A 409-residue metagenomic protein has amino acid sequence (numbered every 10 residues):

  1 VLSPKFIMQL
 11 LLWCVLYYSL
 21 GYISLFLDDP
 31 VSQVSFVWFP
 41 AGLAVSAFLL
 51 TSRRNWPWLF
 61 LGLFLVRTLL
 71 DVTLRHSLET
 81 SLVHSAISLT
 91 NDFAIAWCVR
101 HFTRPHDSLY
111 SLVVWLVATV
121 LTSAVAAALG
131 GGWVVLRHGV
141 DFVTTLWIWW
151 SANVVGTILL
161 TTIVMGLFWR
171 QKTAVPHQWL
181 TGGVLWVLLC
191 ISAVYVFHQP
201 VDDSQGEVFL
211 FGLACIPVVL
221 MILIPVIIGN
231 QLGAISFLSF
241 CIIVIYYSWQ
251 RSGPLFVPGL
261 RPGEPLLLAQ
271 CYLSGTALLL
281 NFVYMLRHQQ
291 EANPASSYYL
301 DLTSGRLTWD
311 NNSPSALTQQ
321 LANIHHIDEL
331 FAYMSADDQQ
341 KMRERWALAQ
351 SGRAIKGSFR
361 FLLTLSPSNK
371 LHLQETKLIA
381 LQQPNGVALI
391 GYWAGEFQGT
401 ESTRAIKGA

Functional and structural regions predicted by a protein language model:
L2-F36, A44-G139, T161-L213, M221-N230 (+2 more regions): Short helix-perturbing small/polar motifs within transmembrane alpha-helices
G62-V66, I87, A152, S239-V244: Transmembrane alpha-helical core residues of multi-pass small-molecule transporters, especially secondary transporters
V134, S248, S252-G259: Transmembrane helix-loop junctions at the membrane interface of multipass transporters and ion channels
V143-G156, P262-Q270: Short aromatic-rich membrane-water interface segments that cap or initiate transmembrane helices in multi-pass membrane
T157, V244-W249, T276: Hydrophobic transmembrane alpha-helices of multi-pass small-molecule transporters
A292-Y333: PAS-family sensory domain signal
L321-I390: PAS-family sensory domains
P384-A405: PAS-family sensory domains
